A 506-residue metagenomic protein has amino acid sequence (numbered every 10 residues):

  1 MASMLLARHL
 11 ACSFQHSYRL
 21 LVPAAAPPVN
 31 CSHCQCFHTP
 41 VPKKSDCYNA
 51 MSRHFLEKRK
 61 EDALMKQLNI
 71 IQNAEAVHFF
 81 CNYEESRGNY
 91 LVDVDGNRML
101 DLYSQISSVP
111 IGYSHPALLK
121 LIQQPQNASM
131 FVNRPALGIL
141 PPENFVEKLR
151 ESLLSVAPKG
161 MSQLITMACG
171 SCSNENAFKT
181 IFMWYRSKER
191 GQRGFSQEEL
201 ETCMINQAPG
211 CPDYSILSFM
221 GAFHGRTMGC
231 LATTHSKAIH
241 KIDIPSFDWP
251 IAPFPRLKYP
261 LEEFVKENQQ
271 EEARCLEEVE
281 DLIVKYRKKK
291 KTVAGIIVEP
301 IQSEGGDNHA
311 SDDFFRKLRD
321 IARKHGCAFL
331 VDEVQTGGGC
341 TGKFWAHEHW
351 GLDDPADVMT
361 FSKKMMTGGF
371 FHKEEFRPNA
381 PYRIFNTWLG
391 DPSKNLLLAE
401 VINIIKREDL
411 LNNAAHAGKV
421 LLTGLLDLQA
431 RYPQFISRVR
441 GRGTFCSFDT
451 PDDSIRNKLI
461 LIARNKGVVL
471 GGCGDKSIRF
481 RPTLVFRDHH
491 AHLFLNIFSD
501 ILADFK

Functional and structural regions predicted by a protein language model:
A2-L6, C31-K506: Conserved N-terminal phosphate-binding loop of PLP-dependent enzymes in the Aspartate aminotransferase
A2-Y18: N-terminal chloroplast transit peptides
L21: Adenosyl-5′-phosphate
A24-A26: Ala/Thr-enriched low-complexity intrinsically disordered regions
